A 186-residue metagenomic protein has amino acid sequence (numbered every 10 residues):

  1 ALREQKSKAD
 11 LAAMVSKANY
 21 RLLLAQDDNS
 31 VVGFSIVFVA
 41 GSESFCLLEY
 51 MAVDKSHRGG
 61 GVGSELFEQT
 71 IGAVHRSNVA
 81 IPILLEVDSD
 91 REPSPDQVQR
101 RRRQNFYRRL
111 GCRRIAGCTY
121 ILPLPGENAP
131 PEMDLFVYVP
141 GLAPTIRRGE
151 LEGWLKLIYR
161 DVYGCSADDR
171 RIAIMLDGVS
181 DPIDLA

Functional and structural regions predicted by a protein language model:
A1-H57: A conserved beta-strand-loop-helix scaffold within acyl/acetyltransferase catalytic domains
L11-A12, I71, Q104: Short amphipathic alpha-helical segments and helix-helix/interface helices
G33, G61-G63, G111: Glycine-centered flexibility sites
E43, G61, E65, V98-R102: Short, well-structured alpha-helical interface segments that form or flank functional binding sites
L48-V53, L66, F106-Y107: Long, contiguous hydrophobic alpha-helical segments, chiefly transmembrane helices and signal peptides
V53, G59-R76: Conserved acetyl-CoA-binding loop-helix of GNAT-fold acetyltransferases
H75-A186: Terminal substrate-recognition subdomain of acyl/acetyltransferases
